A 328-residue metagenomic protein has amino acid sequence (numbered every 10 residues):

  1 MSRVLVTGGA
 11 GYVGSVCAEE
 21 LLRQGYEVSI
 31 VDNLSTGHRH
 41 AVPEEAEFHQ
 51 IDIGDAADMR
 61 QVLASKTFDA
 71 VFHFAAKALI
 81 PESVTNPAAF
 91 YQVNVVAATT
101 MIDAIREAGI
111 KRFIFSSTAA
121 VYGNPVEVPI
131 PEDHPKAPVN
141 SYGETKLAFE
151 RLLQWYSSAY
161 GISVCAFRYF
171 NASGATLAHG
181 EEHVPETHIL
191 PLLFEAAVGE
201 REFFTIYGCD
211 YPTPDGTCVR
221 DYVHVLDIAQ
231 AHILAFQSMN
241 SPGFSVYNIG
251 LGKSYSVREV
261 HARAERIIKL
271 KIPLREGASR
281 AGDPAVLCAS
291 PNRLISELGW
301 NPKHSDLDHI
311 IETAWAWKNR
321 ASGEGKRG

Functional and structural regions predicted by a protein language model:
M1-A172: N-terminal Rossmann-like NAD(P)+-binding domain of SDR-like oxidoreductases, especially those catalyzing
H40-V42, V126-E127, T176-E181, C218-V219 (+1 more regions): Short aromatic-enriched loop/helix-cap "lid" or pocket-rim segments at secondary-structure transitions that line
I80-S83, A175-H179, P214-G216: A short acidic, helix-capping loop that chelates divalent metal ions and anchors anionic groups
Y91, V139-L147, H183-P191, D221-Y222: Short-chain dehydrogenase/reductase
R106, W155-Y156, I189, E195-A197: Basic phosphate/pyrophosphate-binding loop/patch that engages nucleotide-derived ligands
T176-E186, E195-A196: Hydrophobic, Gly/Ser/Ala-rich alpha-helical and linker tracts in large acyl-processing enzymes of secondary/lipid
L192, V198-G328: C-terminal substrate-binding subdomain of Rossmann-fold SDR/epimerase-dehydratase oxidoreductases
